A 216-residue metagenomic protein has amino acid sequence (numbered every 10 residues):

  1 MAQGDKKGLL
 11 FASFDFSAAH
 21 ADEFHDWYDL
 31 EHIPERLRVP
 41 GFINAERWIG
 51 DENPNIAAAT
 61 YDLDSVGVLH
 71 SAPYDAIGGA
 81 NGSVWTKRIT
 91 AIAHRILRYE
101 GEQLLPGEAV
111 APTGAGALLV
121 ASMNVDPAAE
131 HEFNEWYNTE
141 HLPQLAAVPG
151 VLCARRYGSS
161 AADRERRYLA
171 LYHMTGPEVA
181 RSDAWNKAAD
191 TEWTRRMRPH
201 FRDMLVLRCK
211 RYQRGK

Functional and structural regions predicted by a protein language model:
M1-K216: Macromolecular interaction modules
